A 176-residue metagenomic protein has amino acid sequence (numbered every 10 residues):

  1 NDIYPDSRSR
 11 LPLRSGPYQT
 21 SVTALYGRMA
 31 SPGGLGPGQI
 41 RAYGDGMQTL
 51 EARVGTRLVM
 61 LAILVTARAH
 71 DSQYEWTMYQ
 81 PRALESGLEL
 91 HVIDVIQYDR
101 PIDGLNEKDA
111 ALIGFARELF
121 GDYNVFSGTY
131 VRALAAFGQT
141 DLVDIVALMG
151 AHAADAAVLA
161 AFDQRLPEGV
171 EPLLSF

Functional and structural regions predicted by a protein language model:
N1-T56, S175-F176: Secretory/endomembrane lumenal or extracellular ectodomains immediately following the signal peptide
P17, G34-R41, D71-T77, A111 (+1 more regions): Short acidic alpha-helix initiation/capping motifs at coil-to-helix transition points, especially at protein N-termini
Y18, E51-L58, G104-D109, A136-D141: Structural motif
S21, P37-A42, L61-M78, V143-A160: N-terminal hydrophobic signal/anchor transmembrane helix of membrane proteins
V54-G55, G87-H91, F126, G138-Q139: Helix N-cap / loop-to-helix initiation motif
Q80-N106: Histidine/lysine/aspartate-rich catalytic loop segments that bind and position anionic ligands
N106-V146: Acidic/histidine-rich alpha-helical segments that form the ligand environment of transition-metal centers
R132-L134, D141, G150, A154-F176: Acidic, carboxylate-rich catalytic segments that either coordinate divalent cations
